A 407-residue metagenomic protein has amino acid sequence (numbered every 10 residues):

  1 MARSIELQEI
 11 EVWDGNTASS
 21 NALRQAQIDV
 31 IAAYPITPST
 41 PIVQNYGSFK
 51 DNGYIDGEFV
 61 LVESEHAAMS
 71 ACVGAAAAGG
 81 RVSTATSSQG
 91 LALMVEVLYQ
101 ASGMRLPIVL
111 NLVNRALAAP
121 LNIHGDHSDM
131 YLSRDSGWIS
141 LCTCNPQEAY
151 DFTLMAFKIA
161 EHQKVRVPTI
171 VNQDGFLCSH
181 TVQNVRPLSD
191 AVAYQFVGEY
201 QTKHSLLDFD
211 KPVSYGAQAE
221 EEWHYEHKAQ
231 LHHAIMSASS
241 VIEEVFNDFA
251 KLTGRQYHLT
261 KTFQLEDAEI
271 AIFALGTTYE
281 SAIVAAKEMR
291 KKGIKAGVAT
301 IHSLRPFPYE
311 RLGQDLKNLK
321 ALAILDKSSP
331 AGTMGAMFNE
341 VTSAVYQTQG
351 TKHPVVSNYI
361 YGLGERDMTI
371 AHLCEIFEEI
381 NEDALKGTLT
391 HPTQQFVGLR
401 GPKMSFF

Functional and structural regions predicted by a protein language model:
M1-L132, G137-W138, L154, D174 (+1 more regions): Thiamine diphosphate
V12-S19, N247-I270: Glycine-/acidic-rich phosphate or pyrophosphate-binding loops and their flanking alpha/beta elements
G47-N52, V284-V298, Y346-Q347: Short helix-loop-beta junction
H124-G175, K352-R366: Conserved thiamine diphosphate
P168-K261: Conformationally flexible catalytic loops at phosphate/diphosphate-handling active centers
T262-I294, F307-Q314: Redox- and metal-dependent alpha/beta enzyme cores, enriched for Fe-S-associated oxidoreductases and cofactor-handling
K292-A321, S328: Core nucleotide-handling region used for phosphoryl-transfer chemistry
S328-F407: Peripheral docking tails and interdomain loops at the edges of cofactor- or intermediate-handling domains
